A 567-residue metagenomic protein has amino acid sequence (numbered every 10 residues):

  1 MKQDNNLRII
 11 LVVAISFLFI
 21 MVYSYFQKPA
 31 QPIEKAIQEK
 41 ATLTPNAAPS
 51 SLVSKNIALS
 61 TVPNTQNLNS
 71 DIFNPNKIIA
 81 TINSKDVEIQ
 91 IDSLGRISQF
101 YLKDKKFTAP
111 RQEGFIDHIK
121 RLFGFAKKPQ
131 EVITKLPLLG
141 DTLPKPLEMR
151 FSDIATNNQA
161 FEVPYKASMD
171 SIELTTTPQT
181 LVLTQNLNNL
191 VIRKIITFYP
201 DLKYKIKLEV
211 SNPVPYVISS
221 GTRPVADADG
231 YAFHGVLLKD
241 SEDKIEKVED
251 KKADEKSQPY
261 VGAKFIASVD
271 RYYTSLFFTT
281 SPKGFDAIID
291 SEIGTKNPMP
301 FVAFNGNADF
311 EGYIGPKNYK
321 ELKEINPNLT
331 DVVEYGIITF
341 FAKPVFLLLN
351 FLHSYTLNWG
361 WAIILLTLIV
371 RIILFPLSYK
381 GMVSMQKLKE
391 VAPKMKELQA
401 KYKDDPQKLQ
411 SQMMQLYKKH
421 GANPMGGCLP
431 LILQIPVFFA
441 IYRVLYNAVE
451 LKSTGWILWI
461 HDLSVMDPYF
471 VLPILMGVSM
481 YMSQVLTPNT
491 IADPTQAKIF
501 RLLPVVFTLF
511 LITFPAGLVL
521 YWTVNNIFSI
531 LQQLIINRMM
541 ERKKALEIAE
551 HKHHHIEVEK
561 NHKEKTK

Functional and structural regions predicted by a protein language model:
M1-P45, I91, I119, L208-S211 (+4 more regions): Helix-loop-helix
D4, A58-P63, N67-F73, N83 (+4 more regions): General structural signal for secondary-structure boundaries
V12, S16, Y25-K120, K127 (+1 more regions): Juxtamembrane extramembrane loops of integral membrane proteins
L52-A58, D170-T176, N186, V471-L472 (+1 more regions): Generic detector of short, locally flexible boundary/turn motifs and exposed helical patches
Q66-N69, V182-T184, E450: Intrinsically disordered, low-complexity segments enriched in polar/charged residues with Gly/Pro, especially when
N74, I79-D331: Soluble non-transmembrane domains of integral membrane proteins
